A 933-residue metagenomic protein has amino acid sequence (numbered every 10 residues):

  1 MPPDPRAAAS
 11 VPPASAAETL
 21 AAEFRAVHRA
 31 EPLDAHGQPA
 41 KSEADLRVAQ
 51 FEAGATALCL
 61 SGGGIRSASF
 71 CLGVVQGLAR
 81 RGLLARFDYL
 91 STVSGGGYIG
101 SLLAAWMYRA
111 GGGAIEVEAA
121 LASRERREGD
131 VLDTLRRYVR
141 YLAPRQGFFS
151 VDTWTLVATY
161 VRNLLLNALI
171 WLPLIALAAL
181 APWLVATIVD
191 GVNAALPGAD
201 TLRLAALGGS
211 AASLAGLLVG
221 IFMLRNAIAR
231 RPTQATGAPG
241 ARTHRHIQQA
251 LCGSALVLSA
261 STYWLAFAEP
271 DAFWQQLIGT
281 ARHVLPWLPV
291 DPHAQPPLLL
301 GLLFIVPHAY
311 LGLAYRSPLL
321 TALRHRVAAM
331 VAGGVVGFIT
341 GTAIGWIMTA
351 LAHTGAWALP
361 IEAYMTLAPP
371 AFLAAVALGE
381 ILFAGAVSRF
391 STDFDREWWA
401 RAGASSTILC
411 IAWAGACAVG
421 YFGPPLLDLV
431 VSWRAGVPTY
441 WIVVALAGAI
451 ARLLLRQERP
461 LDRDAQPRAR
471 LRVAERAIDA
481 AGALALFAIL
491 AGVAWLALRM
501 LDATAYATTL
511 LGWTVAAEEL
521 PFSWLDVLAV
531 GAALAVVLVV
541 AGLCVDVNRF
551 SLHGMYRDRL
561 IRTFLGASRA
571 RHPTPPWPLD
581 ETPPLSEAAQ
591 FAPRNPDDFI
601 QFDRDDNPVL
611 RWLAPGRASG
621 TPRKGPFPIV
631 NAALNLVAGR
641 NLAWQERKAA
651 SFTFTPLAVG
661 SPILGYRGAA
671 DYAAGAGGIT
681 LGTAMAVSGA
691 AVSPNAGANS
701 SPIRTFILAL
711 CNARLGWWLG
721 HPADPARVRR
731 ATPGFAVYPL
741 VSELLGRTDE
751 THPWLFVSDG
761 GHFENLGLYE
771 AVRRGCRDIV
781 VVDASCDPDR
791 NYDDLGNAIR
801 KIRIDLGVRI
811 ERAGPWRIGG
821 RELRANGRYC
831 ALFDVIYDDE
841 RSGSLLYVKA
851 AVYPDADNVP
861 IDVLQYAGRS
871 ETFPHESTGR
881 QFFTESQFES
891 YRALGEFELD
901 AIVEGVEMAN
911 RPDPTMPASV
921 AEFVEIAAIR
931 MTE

Functional and structural regions predicted by a protein language model:
M1-E933: Catalytic domains of lipid- and phosphate-ester/thioester hydrolases
